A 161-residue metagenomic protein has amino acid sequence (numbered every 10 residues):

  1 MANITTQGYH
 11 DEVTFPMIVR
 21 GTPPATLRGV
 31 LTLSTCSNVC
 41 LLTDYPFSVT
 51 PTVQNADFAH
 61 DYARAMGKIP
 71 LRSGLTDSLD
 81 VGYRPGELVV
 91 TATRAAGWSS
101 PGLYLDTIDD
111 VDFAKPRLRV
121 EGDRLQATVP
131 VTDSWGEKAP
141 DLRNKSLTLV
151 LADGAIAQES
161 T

Functional and structural regions predicted by a protein language model:
M1-T161: Extracellular/lumen-exposed scaffold segments
